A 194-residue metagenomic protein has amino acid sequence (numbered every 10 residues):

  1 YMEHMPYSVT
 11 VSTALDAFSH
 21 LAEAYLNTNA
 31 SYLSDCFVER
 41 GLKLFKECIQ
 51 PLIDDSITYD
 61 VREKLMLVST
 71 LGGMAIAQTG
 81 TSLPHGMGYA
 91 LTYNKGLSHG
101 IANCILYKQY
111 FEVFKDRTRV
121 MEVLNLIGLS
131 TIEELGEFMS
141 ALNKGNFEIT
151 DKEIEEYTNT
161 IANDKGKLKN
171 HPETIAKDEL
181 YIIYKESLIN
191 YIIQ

Functional and structural regions predicted by a protein language model:
Y1-Q78, P172: Carboxylate- and glycine-rich phosphate/diphosphate-binding segment that chelates Mg2+/Mn2+
P6, N29-C36, K108, N125-L126 (+1 more regions): A ubiquitous short alpha-helical element
L15, L42-F45, P84, N103-C104 (+1 more regions): A general structural signal for well-ordered alpha-helical segments in protein cores
Y25-S31, T79-G80, E112-R119, N190-Q194: Short helix-capping/linker segments at secondary-structure and domain boundaries
G72-S98, K167: Glycine-rich phosphate/pyrophosphate-binding beta-alpha loops
A90-F147: Active-site pocket-lining segment
L126-Q194: C-terminal charged capping/lid subdomain of soluble metabolic enzymes
